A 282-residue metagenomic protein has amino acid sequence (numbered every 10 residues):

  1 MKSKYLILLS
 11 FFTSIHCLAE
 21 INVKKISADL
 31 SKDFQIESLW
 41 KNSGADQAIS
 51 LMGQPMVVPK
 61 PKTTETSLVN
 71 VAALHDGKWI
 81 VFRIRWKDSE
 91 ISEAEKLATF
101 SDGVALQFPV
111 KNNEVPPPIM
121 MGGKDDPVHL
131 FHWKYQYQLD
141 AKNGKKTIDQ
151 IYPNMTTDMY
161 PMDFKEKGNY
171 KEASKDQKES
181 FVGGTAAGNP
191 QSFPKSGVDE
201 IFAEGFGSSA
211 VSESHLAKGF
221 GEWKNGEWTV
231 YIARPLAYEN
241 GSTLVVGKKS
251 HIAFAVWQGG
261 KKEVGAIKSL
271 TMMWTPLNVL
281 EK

Functional and structural regions predicted by a protein language model:
M1-I7: Bacterial N-terminal signal peptides that target proteins for export
I7-H16: Bacterial N-terminal signal peptides
A19-G44, A98-K195, K224, E239-K282: Acidic/polar low-complexity flexible segments
I21-L30, Q47-K62, V71-H75, W79 (+6 more regions): Soluble secreted/lumenal catalytic domains with histidine-centered metal-binding or acid-base catalytic motifs
V69-A72, A217-W223: Beta-strand-rich interaction surfaces with strong enrichment in secreted/lumenal proteins
W79-W86, W228-R234: Short, well-ordered beta-strand segments enriched in hydrophobic/aromatic residues
W86-D88, V110-N112, R234-L236: A mature extracytoplasmic/lumenal domain signature
K178-F220: Glycine-aromatic-enriched beta-strand/loop faces of beta-sandwich-type recognition domains, especially lectin-like
